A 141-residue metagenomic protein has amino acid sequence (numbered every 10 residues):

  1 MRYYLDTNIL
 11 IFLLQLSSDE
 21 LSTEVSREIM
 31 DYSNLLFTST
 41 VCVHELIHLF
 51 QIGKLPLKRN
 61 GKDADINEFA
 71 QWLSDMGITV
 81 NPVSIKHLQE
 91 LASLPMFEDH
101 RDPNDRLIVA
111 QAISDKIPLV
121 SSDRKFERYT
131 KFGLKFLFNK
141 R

Functional and structural regions predicted by a protein language model:
M1, D99-H100: Residue-level "hotspot" positions that anchor or transmit function at local structural transition points
M1, Y32-L36, M76-T79, S114-P118: Short active-site oxyanion
M1-T38, K54-E68, R141: Short, well-structured N-terminal submotif of metal-dependent ribonuclease cores
I9, C42-V43, H87, I108 (+1 more regions): Alpha-helix capping/helix-boundary segments
N67-F97: Acidic catalytic patch
P103-N104: Acidic donor-binding loop at a coil-to-helix junction in glycosyltransferase catalytic cores that engages
L107-R141: Acidic, PIN/NYN-like endoribonuclease modules and their adjacent C-terminal/linker elements
